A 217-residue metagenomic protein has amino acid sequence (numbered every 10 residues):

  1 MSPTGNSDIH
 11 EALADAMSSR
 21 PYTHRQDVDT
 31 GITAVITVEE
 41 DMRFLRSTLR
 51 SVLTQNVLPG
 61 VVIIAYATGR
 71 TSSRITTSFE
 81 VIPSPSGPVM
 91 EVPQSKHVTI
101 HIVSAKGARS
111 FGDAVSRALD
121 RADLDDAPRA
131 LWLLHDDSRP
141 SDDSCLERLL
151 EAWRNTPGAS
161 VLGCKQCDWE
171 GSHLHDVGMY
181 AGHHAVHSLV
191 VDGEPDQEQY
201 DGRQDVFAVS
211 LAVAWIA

Functional and structural regions predicted by a protein language model:
M1-D29: Non-catalytic membrane-proximal stalk/linker segments that position and tether the catalytic domains
R50-P59: Short, acidic, metal-binding catalytic loop of nucleotide-sugar glycosyltransferases
G60-G69, H101-A105: Short beta-strand/loop segment that forms part of the nucleotide-sugar
Y66-S84, G107, R139: A conserved acidic beta->alpha catalytic loop
A105-D123: Glycine-rich, basic loop-to-helix element that forms the pyrophosphate-binding segment of sugar-nucleotide handling
A127-R139: Short beta-strand-to-loop acidic/aromatic patch adjacent to the donor-nucleotide binding site
R139-A181: Conserved donor NDP-sugar-binding/catalytic core segment of glycosyltransferases
P195-I216: A recurrent flexible, glycine/aromatic-enriched loop bordering the glycosyltransferase active site that acts as
